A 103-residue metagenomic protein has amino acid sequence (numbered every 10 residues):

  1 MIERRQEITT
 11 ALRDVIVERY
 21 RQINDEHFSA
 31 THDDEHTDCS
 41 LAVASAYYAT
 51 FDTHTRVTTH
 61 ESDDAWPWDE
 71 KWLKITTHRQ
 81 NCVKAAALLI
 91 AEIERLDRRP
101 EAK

Functional and structural regions predicted by a protein language model:
I2-K103: Intrinsically disordered, low-complexity regulatory regions that flank transcription factor DNA-binding cores
